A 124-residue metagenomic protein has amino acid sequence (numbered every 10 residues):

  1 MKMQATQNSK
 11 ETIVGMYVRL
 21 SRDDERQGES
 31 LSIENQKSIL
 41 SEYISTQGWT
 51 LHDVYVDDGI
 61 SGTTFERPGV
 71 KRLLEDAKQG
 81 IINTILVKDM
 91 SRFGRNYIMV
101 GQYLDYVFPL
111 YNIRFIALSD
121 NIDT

Functional and structural regions predicted by a protein language model:
M1-T124: Short, structured surface patches at the beginning of a domain
